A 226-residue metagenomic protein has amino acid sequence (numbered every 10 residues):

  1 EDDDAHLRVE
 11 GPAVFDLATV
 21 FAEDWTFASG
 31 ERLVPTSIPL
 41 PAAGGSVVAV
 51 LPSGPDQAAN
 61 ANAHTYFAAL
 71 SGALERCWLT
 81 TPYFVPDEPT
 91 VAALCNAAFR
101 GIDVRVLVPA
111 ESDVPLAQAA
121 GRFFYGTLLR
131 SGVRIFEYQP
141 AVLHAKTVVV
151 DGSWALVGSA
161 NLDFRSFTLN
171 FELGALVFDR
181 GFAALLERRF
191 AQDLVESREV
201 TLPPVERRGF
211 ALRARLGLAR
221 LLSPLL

Functional and structural regions predicted by a protein language model:
E1-L226: Charged, low-complexity intrinsically disordered terminal segments
